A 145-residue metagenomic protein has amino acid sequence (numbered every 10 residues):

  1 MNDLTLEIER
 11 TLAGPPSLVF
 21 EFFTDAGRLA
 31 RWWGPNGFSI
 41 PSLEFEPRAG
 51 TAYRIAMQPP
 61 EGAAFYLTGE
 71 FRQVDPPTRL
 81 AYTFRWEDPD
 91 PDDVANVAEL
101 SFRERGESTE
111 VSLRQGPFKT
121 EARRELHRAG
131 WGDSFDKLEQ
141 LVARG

Functional and structural regions predicted by a protein language model:
M1-S39: Hydrophobic ligand-binding cavity/cleft-lining segments
R10, L113-Q115: Short, hydrophobic/aromatic-enriched beta-strand segments in well-ordered soluble domains
S17-R31, E70-P77, R128-L141: K/E-rich alpha-helical interaction surfaces of small helical-bundle regulatory domains
T24, T83, T109: Ser/Thr-centric signal marking residues that sit in or immediately flank functional binding/regulatory motifs
A30, G34-P35, L43-A49, R54 (+2 more regions): Hydrophobic-ligand binding "helix-grip"
E110, P117-G145: A conserved amphipathic terminal alpha-helix motif
